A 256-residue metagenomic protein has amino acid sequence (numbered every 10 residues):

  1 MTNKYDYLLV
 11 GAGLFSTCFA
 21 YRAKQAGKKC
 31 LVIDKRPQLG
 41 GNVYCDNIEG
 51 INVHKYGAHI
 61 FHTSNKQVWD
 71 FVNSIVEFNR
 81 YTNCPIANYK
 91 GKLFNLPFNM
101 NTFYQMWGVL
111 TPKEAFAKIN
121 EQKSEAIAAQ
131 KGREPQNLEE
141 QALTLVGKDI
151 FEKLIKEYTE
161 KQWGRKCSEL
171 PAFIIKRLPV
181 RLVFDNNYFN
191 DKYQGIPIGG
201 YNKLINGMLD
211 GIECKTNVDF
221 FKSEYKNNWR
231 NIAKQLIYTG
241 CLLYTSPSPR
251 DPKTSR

Functional and structural regions predicted by a protein language model:
Y7-L31: N-terminal Rossmann-like FAD-binding beta1-loop-alpha1 element of flavoenzymes
V10, A233-G240: Short hydrophobic core segments
G13-F15, P37-L39, E160-K161, F220-K222 (+1 more regions): Short, solvent-exposed loop/turn segments at secondary-structure junctions
Q25-D46: Glycine-rich FAD pyrophosphate-binding loop
K29, N52, E77, E213-K215: Conserved beta-strand segments of alpha/beta enzyme cores
E49-E125: Dinucleotide-binding Rossmann-like beta1-alpha1 core, especially the glycine-rich loop that anchors the ADP
K90-F94, N101-Q235: Active-site/ligand-binding neighborhood in enzyme catalytic cores
Y244-R256: Single conserved hydrophobic/aromatic residue that forms the stacking wall/gate of nucleotide- or nucleobase-binding
